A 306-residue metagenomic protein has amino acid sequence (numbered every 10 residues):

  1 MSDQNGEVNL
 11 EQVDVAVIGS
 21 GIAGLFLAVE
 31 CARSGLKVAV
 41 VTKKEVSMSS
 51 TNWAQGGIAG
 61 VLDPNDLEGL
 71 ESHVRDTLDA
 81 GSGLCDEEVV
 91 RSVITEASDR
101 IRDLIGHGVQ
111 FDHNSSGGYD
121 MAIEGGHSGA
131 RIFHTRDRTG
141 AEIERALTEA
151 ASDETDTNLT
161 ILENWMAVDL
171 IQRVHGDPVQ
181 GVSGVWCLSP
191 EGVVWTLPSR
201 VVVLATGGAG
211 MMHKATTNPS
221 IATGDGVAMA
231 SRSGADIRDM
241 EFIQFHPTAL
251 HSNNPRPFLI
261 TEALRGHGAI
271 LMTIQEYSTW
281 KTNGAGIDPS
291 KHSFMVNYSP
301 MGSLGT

Functional and structural regions predicted by a protein language model:
M1-V15, R33, Q180, V193: Extreme N-terminal leader/targeting segments of oxidoreductases
V15-V40: N-terminal Rossmann-like FAD-binding beta1-loop-alpha1 element of flavoenzymes
R33-A54, N65: Glycine-rich FAD pyrophosphate-binding loop
G60-V93: Glycine-rich active-site loop/strand segments that organize a redox cofactor
A80-M121: Rossmann-like flavin
I105-V193, P198, A205, A249-S252 (+1 more regions): Conserved redox-cofactor binding core of oxidoreductases
V201-F258: Glycine-rich loop(s) and the adjacent beta-strand/alpha-helix scaffold that form part
A235-T306: An anion/pyrophosphate-binding glycine-rich loop and adjacent beta-alpha core in soluble alpha-beta enzymes
